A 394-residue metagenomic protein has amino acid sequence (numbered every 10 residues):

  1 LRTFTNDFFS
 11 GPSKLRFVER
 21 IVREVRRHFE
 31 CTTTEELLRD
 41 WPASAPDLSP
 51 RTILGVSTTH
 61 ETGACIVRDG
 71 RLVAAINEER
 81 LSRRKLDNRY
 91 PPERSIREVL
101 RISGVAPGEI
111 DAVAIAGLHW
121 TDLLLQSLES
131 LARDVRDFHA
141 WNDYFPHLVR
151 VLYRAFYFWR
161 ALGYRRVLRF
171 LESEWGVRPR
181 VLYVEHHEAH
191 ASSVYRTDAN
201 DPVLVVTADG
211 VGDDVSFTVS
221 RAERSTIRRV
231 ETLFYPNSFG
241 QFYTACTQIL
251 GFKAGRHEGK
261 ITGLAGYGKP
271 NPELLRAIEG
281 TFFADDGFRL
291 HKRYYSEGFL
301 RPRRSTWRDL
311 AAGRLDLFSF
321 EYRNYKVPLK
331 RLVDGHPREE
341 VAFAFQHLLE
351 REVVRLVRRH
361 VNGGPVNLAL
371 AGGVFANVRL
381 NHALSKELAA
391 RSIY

Functional and structural regions predicted by a protein language model:
L1-D40: Terminal accessory/targeting
R39-Y394: Short acidic/glycine-rich loops and adjacent helix/strand connectors that line catalytic pockets where negatively
